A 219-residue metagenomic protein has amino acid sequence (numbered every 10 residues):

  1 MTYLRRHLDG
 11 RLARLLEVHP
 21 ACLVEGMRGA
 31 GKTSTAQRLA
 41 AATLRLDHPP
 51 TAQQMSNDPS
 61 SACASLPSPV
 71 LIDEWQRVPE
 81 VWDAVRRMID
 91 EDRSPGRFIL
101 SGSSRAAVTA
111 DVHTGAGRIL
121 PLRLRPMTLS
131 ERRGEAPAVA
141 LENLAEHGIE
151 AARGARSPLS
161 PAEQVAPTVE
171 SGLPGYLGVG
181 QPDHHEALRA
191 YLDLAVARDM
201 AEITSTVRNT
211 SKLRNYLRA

Functional and structural regions predicted by a protein language model:
M1-A13: N-terminal pre-Walker A segment at the start of P-loop NTPase domains
V24: Hydrophobic anchor at the beta1->P-loop junction of P-loop NTPases
K32: Conserved lysine of the Walker
T35: Hydrophobic positions on the alpha1 helix immediately C-terminal to the Walker A/P-loop
A42-I72: Short glycine-rich substrate-engagement loop in P-loop NTPases that contacts/grips substrate
W82-A106, H113-T114: Conserved catalytic/switch belt of AAA+ P-loop NTPases
A106-P121, R133-A138: Short regulatory helix/loop adjacent to the ATP-binding pocket of P-loop NTPases
G134-A219: Interdomain hinge/linker elements that couple catalytic modules in large macromolecular machines
